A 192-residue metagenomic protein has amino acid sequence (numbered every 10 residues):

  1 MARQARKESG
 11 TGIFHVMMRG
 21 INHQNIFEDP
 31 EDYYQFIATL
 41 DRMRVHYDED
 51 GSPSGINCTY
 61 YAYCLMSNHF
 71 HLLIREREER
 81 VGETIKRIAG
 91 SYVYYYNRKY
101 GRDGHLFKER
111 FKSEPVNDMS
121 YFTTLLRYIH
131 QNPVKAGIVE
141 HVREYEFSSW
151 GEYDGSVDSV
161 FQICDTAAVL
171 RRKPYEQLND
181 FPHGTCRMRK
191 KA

Functional and structural regions predicted by a protein language model:
M1-A62, M66-S67, R75-A192: Short Pro-Cys-Gly-centered "Cys-loop" motif that presents a nucleophilic cysteine in a tight turn
